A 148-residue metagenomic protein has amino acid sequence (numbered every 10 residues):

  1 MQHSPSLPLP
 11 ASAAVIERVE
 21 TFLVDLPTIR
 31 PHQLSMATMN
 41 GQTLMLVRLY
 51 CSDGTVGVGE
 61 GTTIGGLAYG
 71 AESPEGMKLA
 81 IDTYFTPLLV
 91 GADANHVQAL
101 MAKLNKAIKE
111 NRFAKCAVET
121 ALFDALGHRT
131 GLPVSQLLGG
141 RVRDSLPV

Functional and structural regions predicted by a protein language model:
Q2-V148: N-terminal capping/lid subdomain adjacent to the active-site entrance of alpha/beta enzymes
